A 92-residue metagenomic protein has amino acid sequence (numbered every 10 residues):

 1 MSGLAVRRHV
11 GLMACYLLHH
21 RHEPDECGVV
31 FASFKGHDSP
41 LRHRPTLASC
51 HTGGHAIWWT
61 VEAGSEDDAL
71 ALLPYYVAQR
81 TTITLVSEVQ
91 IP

Functional and structural regions predicted by a protein language model:
G3-P92: Conserved, structured core segments of small domains
